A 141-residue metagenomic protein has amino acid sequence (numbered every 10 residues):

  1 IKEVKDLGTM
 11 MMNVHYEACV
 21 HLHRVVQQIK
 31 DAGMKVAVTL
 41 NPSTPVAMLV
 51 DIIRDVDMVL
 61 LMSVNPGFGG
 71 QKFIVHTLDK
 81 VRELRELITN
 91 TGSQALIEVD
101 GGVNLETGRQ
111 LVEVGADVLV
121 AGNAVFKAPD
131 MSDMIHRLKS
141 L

Functional and structural regions predicted by a protein language model:
I1-L96: Conserved anion-binding
V4, V59, L84, D100 (+3 more regions): Conserved, mostly hydrophobic/aromatic
L7, G108-V125: A short alpha/beta connector and helix-capping loop motif
V20, R24, M34, N104 (+2 more regions): Expand to "…catalyze enediolate/carbanion chemistry for C-C bond making/breaking, isomerization, decarboxylation
I29, V112, A124-L141: C-terminal helical cap(s) of enzyme catalytic domains, especially alpha/beta-barrels
V38, V99, V120-A121, K127: Hydrophobic residues in well-ordered beta-strands that form the structural core
V46, L105-E106: Short loop/turn elements that flank and shape the SAM/SAH-binding pocket of Class I
N65-G67, G102-L105, V125-F126: Short Gly/Pro-enriched loop/turn and capping motifs at secondary-structure junctions
